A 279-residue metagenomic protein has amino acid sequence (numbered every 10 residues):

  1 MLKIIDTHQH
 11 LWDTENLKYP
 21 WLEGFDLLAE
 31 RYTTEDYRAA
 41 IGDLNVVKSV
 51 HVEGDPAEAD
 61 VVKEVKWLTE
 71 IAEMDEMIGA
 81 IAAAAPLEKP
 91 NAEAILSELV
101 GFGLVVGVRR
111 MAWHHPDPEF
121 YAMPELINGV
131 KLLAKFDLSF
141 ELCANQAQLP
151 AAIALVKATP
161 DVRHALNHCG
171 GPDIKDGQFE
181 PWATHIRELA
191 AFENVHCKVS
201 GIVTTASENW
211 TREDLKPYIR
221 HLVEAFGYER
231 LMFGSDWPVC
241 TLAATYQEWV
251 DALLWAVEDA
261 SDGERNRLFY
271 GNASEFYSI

Functional and structural regions predicted by a protein language model:
M1-L22: Replace "His-x-His-based motif
L2-I5, L27-K48, H221, A225-M232 (+1 more regions): Mid-to-C-terminal alpha-helical segments outside catalytic/metal-binding sites
H8, S49, I81, V108 (+6 more regions): Conserved, mostly hydrophobic/aromatic
E23-E30, E35-A57, M77-P86, V106-R110 (+1 more regions): Divalent metal-dependent hydrolysis catalytic cores, especially in the metallo-beta-lactamase
T34-I41, V65-T69, A92-S97, V130 (+4 more regions): Generic structural signal for well-ordered alpha-helices, preferentially at hydrophobic/aromatic core positions
A59-M77, T159-L166, K216-E224, W249-A256: Short, electropositive alpha-helical surface patch
V62-A147, A154-V156, H196-T205, N209: Active-site gating/metal-coordination segments in enzymes
F120-M232: Catalytic pocket-lining loop regions of alpha/beta-barrel enzymes, especially the amidohydrolase/enolase/GH5 lineages
